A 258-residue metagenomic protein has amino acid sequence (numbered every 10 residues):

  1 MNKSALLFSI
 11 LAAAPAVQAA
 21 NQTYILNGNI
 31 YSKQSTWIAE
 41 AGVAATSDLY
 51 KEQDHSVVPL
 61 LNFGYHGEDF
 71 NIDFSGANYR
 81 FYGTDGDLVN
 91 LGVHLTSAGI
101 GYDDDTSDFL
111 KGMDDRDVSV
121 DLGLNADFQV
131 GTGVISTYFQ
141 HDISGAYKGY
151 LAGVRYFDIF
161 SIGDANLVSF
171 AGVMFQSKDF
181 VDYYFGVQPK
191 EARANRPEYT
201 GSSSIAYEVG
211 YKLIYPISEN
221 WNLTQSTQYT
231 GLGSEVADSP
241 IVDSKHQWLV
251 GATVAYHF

Functional and structural regions predicted by a protein language model:
M1-T36, E52: Cleavable N-terminal export/targeting peptides
T23-I25, I143-N222, Y229-V236, I241-D243 (+1 more regions): Outer-membrane beta-barrel transmembrane domain signature
I38, L60-N62, D121-G123, G153-R155 (+3 more regions): Membrane-embedded beta-strand positions in outer-membrane beta-barrel channels/transporters
A39-A45, F74-G76, V93-S97, L124 (+5 more regions): Transmembrane beta-barrel strands of outer-membrane/channel proteins
V43-A45, D105-F109, T137-Y138, E191-P197 (+1 more regions): Extracytoplasmic loops and strand-loop junctions of Gram-negative outer membrane beta-barrel proteins
K51-V57, G83, G112-V118, I143-K148 (+2 more regions): Replace "Gram-negative outer membrane beta-barrel proteins" with "bacterial and organellar outer membrane beta-barrel
L60-G64, Y215, K245-F258: Outer-membrane beta-barrel "beta-signal"
D69-I72, V89, T132-S136, D164-L167 (+1 more regions): Repeated loop/turn-to-beta-strand initiation elements of outer-membrane beta-barrel proteins
